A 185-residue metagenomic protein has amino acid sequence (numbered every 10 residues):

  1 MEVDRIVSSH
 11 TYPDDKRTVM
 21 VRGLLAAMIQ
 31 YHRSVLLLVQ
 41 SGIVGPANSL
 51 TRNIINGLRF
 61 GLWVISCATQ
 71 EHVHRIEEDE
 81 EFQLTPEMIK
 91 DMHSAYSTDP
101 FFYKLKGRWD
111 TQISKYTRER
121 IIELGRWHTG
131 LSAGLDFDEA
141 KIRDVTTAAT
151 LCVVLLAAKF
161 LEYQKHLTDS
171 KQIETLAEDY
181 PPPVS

Functional and structural regions predicted by a protein language model:
M1-L50, N56, F60-G61, S66 (+1 more regions): A cross-kingdom marker of C-terminal helix-rich interaction/assembly modules
